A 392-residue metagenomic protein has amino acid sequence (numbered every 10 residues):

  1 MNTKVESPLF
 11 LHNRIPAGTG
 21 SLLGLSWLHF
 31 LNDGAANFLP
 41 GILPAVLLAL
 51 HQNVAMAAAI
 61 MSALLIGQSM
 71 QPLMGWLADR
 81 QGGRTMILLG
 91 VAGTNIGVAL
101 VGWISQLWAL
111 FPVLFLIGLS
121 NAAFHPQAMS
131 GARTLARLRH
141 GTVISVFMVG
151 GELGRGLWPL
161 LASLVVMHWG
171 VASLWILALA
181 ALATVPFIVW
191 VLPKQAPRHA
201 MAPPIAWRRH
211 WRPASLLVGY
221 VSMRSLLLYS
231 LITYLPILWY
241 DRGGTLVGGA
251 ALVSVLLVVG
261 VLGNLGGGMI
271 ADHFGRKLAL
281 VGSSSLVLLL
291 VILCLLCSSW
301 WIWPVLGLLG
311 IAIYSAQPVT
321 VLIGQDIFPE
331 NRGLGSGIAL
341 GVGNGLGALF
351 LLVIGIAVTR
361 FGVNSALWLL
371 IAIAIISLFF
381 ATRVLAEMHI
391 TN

Functional and structural regions predicted by a protein language model:
L39-P40, R212-V261: Extracytoplasmic gate region of multi-pass secondary transporters
H51, G82, W103-W108, R137 (+2 more regions): Helix-breaking motifs and short loop linkers at transmembrane-helix boundaries and internal kinks in secondary membrane
M61-G75, S254-G266: Central cavity-lining transmembrane alpha-helices of secondary-active solute carriers, predominantly the Major
S69-L107: Conserved MFS/SLC helix-loop-helix module at the cytosolic interface between two early adjacent transmembrane helices
L114-G150: Cytoplasmic helix-loop-helix junction between adjacent transmembrane helices in 12-TM secondary transporters
F147-P193: Helix-loop-helix hairpin linking two adjacent transmembrane segments in secondary transporters
F274-T320: C-terminal transmembrane helical hairpin of 12-TM major facilitator-type secondary transporters
P329-R360: A late C-terminal transmembrane helix in Major Facilitator Superfamily
